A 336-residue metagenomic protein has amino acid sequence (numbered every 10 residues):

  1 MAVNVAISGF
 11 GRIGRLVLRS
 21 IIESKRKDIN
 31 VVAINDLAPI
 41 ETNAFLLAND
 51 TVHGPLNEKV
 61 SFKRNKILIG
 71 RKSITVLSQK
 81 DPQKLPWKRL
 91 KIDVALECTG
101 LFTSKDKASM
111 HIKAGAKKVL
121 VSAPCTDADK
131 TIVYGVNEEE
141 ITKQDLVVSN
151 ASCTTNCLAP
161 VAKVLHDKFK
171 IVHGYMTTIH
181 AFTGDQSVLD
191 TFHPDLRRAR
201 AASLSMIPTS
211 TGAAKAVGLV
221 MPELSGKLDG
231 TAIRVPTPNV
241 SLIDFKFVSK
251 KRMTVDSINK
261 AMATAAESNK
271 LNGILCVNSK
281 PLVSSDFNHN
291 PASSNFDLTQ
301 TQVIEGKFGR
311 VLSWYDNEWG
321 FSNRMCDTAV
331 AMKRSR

Functional and structural regions predicted by a protein language model:
M1-A199, D327-T328, S335-R336: N-terminal Rossmann-like NAD(P) cofactor-binding subdomain of oxidoreductases, focused on the glycine-rich
F10, G14, S104, A151-T154 (+10 more regions): Generic structural signal for well-ordered, non-membrane alpha-helical segments in soluble metabolic enzymes
G14, L18-R19, S109, A159-H166 (+6 more regions): Predominant activation on well-ordered alpha-helical scaffold segments within soluble catalytic domains
L37-I40, C125-T126, S152-T154, T178-D185 (+4 more regions): Glycine-rich beta-alpha junction loops
E140-T142, R198, V235-S241, V303-G306: Short, flexible turn/loop "capping" segments at secondary-structure junctions
Q144-D145, A201-S203, V240-D244, F308-R310: Short, solvent-exposed beta-strand edge segments and adjacent coil->beta transition regions
K170-A232, P238: Catalytic core of tubulin tyrosine ligase-like
G230, L242-R336: C-terminal active-site/capping subdomain that shapes the small-molecule cofactor and substrate pocket of enzyme
